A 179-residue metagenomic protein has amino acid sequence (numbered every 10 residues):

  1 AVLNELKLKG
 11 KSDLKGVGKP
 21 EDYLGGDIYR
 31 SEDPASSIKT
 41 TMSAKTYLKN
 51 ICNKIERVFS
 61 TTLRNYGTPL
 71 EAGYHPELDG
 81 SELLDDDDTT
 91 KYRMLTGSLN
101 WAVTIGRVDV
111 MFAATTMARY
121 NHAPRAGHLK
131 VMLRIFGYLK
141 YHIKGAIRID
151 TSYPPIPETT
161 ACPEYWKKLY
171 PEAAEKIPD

Functional and structural regions predicted by a protein language model:
A1-D179: Long, low-complexity, charge-biased intrinsically disordered regions
